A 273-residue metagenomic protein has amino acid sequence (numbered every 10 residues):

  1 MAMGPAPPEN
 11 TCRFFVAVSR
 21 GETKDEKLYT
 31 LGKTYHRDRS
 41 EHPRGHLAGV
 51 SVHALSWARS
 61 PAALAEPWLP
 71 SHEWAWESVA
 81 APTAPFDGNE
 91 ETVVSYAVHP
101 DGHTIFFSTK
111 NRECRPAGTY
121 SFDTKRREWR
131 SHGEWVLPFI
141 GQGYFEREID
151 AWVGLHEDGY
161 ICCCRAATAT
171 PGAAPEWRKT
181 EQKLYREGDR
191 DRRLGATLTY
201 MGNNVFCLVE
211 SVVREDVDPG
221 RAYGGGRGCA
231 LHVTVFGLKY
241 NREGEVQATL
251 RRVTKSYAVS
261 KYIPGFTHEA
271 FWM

Functional and structural regions predicted by a protein language model:
M1-G195, T199-G202, V212: Eukaryote-skewed repeat-based solenoidal scaffolds used as protein-protein interaction platforms, primarily
Y120, A169-G172, W177-R178, Q182-M273: C-terminal closing repeat unit and adjoining cap/tail of repeat-based domains
